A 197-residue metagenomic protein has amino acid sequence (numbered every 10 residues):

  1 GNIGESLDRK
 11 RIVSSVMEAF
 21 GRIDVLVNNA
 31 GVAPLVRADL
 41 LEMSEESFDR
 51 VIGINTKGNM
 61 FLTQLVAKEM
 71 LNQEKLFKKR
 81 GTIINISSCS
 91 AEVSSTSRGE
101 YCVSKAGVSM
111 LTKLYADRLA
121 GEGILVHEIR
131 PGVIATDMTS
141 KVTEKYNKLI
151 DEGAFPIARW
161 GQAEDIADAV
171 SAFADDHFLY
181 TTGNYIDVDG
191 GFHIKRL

Functional and structural regions predicted by a protein language model:
R37, G153, S171, T182-L197: Short C-terminal tail/terminal secondary-structure segment of NAD(P)H-dependent dehydrogenase/reductase domains
R37-L40, S44-D49, D151: Substrate-binding pocket helix/loop in short-chain dehydrogenase/reductase
T63, S104-G107, T112: Active-site helix of classical SDR
K68, N72, D117-R118, L179: Alpha-helical segment proximal to the catalytic Tyr-Lys
S88: Residue(s) in the substrate-gating loop at a strand-loop-helix junction that position the organic substrate next
A120, L125, T181-G183: Short, small/polar-rich loop/turn modules that mediate ligand/substrate recognition or access, typified
F155-I166: A conserved structural motif in NAD(P)-dependent oxidoreductases
